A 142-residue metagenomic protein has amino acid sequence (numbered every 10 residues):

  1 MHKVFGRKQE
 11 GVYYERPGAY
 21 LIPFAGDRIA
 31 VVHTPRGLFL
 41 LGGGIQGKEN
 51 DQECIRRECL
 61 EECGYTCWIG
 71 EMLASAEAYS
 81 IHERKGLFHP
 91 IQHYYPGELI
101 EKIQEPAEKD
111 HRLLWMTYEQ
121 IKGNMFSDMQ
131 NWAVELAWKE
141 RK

Functional and structural regions predicted by a protein language model:
M1-Y20: Acidic, metal-coordinating catalytic segment for phosphate/diphosphate chemistry, firing primarily on the Nudix
T34-R36: C-terminal lobe/hinge of AMP-binding adenylation domains
F39-G43: A short gly/proline-enriched turn/hairpin at secondary-structure junctions
I45-W68, L73-W132: Unchanged
L136-W138: A small-molecule sensor/coupling module
